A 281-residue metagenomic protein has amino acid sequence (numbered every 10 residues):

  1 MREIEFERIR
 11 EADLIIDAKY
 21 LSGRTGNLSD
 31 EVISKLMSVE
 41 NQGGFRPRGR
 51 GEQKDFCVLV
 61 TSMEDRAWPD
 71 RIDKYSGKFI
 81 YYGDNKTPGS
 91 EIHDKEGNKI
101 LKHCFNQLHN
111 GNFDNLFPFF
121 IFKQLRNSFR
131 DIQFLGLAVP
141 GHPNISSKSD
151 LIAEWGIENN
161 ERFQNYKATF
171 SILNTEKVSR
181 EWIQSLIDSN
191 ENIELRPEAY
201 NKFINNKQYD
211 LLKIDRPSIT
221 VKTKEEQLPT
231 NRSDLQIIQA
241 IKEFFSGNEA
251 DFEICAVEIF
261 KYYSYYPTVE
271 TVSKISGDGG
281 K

Functional and structural regions predicted by a protein language model:
M1-Q53, I132-L135, G141-L235: Contiguous surface segments at macromolecular interaction interfaces
L14-D131: Acidic, glycine-rich low-complexity segments with interspersed aromatic residues
L59-V60, I121, A138, A168-F170: Generic structural hydrophobic/aromatic packing signal, biased to beta-strands
Y81-Y82, F122, F134, F252 (+1 more regions): Aromatic side chains
N110, N127, N159, V272-I275: Residues embedded in well-ordered secondary-structure elements
L125-V139, G277-G279: Short coil-to-beta-strand transition motifs
N205-K281: Mixed-charge (Asp/Glu-Lys/Arg
